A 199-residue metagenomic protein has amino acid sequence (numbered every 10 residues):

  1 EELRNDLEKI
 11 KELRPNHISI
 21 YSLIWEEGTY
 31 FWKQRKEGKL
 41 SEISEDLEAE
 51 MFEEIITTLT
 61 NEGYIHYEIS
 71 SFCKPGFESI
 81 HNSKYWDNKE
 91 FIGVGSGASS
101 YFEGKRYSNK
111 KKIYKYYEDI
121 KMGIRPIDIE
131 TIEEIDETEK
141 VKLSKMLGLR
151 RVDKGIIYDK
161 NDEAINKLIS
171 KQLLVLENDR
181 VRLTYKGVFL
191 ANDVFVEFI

Functional and structural regions predicted by a protein language model:
E1-Y158: C-terminal scaffold of the Radical SAM
G104-R106, S170, D193-F195: A short, polar/proline- and glycine-enriched secondary-structure boundary/capping micro-motif
G148-V152, K171, K186: Short, loop-centered acidic/histidine patches that primarily coordinate divalent metals
I157-N161, N178: Helix-rich C-terminal "collar"/helical-bundle subdomain used as an assembly and partner-interaction module in RFC-like
K160-K171: Basic amphipathic alpha-helical segments that dock to polyanions
I169-D179: A short, conserved structural fragment
R180-T184: Minor-groove-contacting beta-hairpin "wing" of winged helix-turn-helix DNA-binding domains
K186-I199: Short, amphipathic alpha-helical interaction segments positioned at domain boundaries
